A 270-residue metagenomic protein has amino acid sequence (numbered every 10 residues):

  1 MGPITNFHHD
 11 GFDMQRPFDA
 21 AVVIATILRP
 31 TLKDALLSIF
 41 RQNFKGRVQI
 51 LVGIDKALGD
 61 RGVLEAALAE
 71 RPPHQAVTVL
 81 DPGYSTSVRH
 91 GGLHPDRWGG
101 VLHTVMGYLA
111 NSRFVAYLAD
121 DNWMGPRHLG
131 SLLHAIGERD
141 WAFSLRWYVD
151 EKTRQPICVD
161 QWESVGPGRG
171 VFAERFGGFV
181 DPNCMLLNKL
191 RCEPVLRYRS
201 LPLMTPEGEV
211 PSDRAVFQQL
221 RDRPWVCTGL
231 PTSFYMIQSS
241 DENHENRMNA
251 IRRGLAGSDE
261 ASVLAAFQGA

Functional and structural regions predicted by a protein language model:
M1-R41: N-proximal low-complexity "stem/linker" segments adjacent to membrane-targeting elements
G2-T5, L196-A270: C-terminal catalytic/acceptor-binding lobe
L36-L37, S112, G125-G137, C192: Short alpha-helix within the catalytic core of nucleotide-sugar-dependent glycosyltransferases
L37-R47, E70: Short, acidic, metal-binding catalytic loop of nucleotide-sugar glycosyltransferases
D60-N111: Active-site-proximal specificity loops/subdomain of glycosyltransferases
V115: Short aromatic/hydrophobic "clamp" motif used to bind/position activated sugar donors
A119-W123: The conserved acidic donor/metal-binding loop of glycosyltransferases
S131-P202: Conserved catalytic core of nucleotide-sugar-dependent glycosyltransferases
